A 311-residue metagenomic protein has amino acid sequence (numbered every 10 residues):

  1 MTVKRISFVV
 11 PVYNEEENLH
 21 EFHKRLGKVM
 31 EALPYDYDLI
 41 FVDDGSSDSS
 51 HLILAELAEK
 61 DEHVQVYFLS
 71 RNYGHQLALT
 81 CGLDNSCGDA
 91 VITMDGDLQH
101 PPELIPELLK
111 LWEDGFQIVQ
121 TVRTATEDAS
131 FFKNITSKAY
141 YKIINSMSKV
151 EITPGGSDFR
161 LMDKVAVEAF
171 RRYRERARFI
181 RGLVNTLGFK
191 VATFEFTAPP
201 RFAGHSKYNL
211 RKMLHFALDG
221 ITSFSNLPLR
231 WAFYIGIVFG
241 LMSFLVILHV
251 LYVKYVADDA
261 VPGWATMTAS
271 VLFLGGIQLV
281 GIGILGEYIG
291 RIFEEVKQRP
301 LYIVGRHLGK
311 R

Functional and structural regions predicted by a protein language model:
M1-S130: Structured catalytic core of nucleotide-sugar glycosyltransferases
M1-V3, K142, F179-R311: Hydrophobic helical membrane-anchoring modules
P11, L69-R71, R160, F233 (+2 more regions): Short conserved micro-motifs on helix faces and helix-strand junctions that flank and scaffold key functional residues
Y13-E16, D61, R174, R178 (+1 more regions): Residues at alpha-helix boundaries and short interhelical turns
E21-K24, K28, L52, K138-Y141 (+2 more regions): Generic recognition of well-ordered alpha-helical segments within structured catalytic/regulatory domains
K28, A32, E56, K60 (+8 more regions): Conserved amphipathic alpha-helical interaction elements at protein-protein interfaces in regulatory, energy-coupling
Q65-N85, P102-L183, P199-L218: Acceptor/aglycone-binding surface of glycosyltransferases and processive sugar-polymer synthases
